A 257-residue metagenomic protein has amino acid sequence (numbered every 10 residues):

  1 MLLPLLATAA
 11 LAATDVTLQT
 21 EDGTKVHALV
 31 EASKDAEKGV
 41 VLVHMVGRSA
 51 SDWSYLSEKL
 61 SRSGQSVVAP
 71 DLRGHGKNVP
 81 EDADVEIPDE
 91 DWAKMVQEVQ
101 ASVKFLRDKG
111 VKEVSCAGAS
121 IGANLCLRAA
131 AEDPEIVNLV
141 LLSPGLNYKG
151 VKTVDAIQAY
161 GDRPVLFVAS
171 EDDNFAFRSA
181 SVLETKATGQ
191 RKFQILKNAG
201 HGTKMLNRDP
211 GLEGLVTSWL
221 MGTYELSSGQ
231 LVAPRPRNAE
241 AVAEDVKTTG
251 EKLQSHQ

Functional and structural regions predicted by a protein language model:
A10-A32: N-terminal cap/lid segment of alpha/beta-hydrolase-fold proteins
E37-M45: Short beta-strand element of the alpha/beta-hydrolase
V46-E58, S179: The serine-hydrolase catalytic nucleophile loop
L60-D82: Conserved alpha/beta-hydrolase
E86-K109: Alpha/beta-hydrolase active-site loop
A117-C126: Gly/Ala-rich beta-loop-alpha elbow adjacent to hydrolase catalytic centers
Y160-G161, L166-A169: Short beta-strand/loop motif that positions the catalytic acidic residue of the alpha/beta-hydrolase fold
A199-D209: Catalytic histidine-centered segment of alpha/beta-hydrolase-like enzymes
